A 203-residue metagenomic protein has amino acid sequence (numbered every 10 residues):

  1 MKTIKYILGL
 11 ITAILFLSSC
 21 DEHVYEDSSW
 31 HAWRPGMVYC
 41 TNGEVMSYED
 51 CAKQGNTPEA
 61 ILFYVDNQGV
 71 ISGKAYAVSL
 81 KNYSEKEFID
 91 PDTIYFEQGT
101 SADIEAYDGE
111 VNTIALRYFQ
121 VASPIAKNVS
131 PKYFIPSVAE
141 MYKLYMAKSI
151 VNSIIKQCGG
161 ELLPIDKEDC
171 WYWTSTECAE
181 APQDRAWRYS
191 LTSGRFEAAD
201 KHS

Functional and structural regions predicted by a protein language model:
M1-S18: Sec-dependent bacterial lipoprotein signal peptides
I4, C20, I135-V138: Conserved structured core elements
G9, H31-W33, V70-I71, P164-E168 (+1 more regions): A generic structural signal for short, non-catalytic loop/turn and secondary-structure boundary residues
S19-C20, A102, T176, L191-G194: Compositionally biased regions
C20-S130, H202-S203: Short, compositionally biased
V70-I71, S84-D90, M141-M146, A181 (+1 more regions): Short, surface-exposed beta-strand/loop "edge" segments at domain boundaries and coil↔beta transitions
L116-F134, V138-T192: An exposed tryptophan-centered "aromatic clamp" motif
W173, E197-S203: Short, structured beta-strand segments at or near domain termini in extracellular proteins/domains
